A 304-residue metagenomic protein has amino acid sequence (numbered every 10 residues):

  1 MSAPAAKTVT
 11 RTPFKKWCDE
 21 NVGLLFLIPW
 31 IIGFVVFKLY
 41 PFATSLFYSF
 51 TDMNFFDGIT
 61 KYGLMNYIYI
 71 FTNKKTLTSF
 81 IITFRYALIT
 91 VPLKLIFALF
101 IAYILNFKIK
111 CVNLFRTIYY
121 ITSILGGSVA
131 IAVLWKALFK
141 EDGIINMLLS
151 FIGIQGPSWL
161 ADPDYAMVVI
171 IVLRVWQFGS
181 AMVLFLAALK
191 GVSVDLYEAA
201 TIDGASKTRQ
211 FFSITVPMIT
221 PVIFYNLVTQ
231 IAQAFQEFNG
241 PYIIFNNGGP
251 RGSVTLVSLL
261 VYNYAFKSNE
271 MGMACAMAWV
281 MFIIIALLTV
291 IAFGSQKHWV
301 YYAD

Functional and structural regions predicted by a protein language model:
M1-W17: Short, Lys/Arg-rich, polar N-terminal cytosolic tail immediately upstream of the first transmembrane signal-anchor
K16-D304: A structural signal for multi-pass alpha-helical bundles of membrane permease subunits that mediate small-molecule
